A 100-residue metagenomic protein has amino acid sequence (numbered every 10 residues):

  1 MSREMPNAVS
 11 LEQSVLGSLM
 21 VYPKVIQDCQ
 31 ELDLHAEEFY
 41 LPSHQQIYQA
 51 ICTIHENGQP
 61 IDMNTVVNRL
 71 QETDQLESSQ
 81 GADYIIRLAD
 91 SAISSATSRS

Functional and structural regions predicted by a protein language model:
M1-S100: Noncatalytic partner-interaction/assembly domains of nucleic-acid and motor enzyme complexes, especially the accessory
